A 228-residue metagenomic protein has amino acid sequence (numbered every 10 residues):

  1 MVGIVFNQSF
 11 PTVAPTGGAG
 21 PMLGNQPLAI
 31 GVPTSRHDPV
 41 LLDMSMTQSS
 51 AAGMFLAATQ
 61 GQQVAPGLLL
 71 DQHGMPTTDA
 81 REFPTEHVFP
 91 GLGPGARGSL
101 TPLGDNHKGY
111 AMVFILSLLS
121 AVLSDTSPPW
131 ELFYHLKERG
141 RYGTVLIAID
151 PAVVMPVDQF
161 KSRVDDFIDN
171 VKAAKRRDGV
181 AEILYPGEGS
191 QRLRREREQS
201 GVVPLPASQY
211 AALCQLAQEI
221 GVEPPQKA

Functional and structural regions predicted by a protein language model:
M1-G3: Hydrophobic beta-strand scaffold residues
Q8-S9: Short, ordered loop/turn segments at secondary-structure junctions
V13-V88: Phosphate/diphosphate-binding glycine-rich loops and adjacent basic-rich segments that engage nucleotide
N25, S35-H37, Q62-V64, G95-G98 (+2 more regions): Short gly/pro-enriched beta-turn/loop segments at secondary-structure junctions
T34-R36, M46-Q48, H73, H107 (+3 more regions): A broadly conserved detector of short glycine/acidic/proline-rich loop/turn motifs that flank catalytic sites and bind
Q63-P128: Secondary-shell segments that build the walls of catalytic and ion/ligand-binding clefts
L118, L123, P128-A228: Catalytic-core signal marking the mid-to-C-terminal active-site face
